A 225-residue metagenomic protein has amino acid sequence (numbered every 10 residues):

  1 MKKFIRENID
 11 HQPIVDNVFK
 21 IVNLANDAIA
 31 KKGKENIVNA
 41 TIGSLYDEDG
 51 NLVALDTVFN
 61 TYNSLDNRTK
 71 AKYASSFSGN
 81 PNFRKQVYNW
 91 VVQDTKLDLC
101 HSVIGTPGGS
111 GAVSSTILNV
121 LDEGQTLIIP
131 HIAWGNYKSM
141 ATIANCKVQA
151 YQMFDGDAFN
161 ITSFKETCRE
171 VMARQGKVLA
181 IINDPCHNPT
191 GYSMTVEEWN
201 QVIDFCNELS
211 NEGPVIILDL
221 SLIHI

Functional and structural regions predicted by a protein language model:
M1-H11: Generic N-terminal amphipathic, Lys/Arg-enriched alpha-helix
K3, N51-V53, N188-M194: Short, exposed beta-strand "edge-strand" segments with a Pro/Gly-rich flavor and a Y/T-containing core
H11-G108: N-terminal small-domain helix-loop-helix segment of the aminotransferase-like
I42, D184, L218-L220: A cross-domain feature marking catalytic cores of carbohydrate-active enzymes and several ubiquitous metabolic/repair
T69-V215: Conserved core of the PLP fold type I
V103, L220-S221: Conserved Walker B
I223-I225: Conserved small/polar residues in nucleotide/adenosyl-binding loops
